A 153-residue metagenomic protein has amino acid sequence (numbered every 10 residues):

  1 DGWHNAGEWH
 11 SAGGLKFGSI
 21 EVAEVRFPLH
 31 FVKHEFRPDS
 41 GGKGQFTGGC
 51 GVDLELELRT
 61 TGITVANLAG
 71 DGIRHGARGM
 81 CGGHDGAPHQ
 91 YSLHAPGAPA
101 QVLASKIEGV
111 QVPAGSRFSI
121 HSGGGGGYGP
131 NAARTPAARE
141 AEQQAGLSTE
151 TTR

Functional and structural regions predicted by a protein language model:
D1-R153: Glycine/proline-enriched, intrinsically flexible loops and inter-domain linkers
